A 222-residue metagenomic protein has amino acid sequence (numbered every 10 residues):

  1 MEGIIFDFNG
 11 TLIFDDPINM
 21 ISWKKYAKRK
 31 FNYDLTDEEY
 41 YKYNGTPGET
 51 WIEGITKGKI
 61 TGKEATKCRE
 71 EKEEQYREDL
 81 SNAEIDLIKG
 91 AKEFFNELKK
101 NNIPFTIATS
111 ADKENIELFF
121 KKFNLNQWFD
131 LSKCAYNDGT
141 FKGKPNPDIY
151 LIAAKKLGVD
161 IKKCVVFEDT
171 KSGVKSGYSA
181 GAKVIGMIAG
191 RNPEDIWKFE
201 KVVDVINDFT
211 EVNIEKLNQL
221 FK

Functional and structural regions predicted by a protein language model:
M1-E2, N96, D112-K113, L118-K222: Asp-based, Mg2+/Mn2+-dependent phosphohydrolase catalytic module
E2-E93, E97-N101: N-terminal helical cap/lid subdomain that shapes the substrate entry/recognition surface in HAD-like hydrolases
T11, D15, T109, G173: Ser/Thr-glycine-rich phosphate-binding loops at phosphate-binding pockets of nucleotides, nucleotide cofactors
L12, L87, F105-A108, V166-F167: Conserved SAM-binding loop
N32-Y33, I103, V159, A182: Short glycine/serine/threonine/alanine-rich loop segments
